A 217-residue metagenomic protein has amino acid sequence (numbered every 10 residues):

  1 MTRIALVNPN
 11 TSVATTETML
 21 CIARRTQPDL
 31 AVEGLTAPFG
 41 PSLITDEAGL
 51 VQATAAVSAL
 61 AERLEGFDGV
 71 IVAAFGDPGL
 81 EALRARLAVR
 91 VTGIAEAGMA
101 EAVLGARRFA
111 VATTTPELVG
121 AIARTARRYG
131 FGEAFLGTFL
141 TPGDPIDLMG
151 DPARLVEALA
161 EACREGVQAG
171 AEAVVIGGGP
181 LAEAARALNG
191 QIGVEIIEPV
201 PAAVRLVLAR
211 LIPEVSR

Functional and structural regions predicted by a protein language model:
R3-Q27: N-terminal beta1-alpha1 ligand-phosphate binding loop
L6-V7, D68-A74, G170-G178: Periplasmic-binding protein-like
S12-A14, V103-T141, A209-R217: Short, glycine-/small-residue-rich phosphate/pyrophosphate-handling segment
G34-S58, I146-D151: N-terminal beta-loop-helix "entrance" segment that forms/cooperates in small-molecule cofactor or anionic ligand
V51-G66, V156-G170: Short, well-structured alpha-helical segments in soluble
T54-R107, V111: Glycine/small-residue-rich loop that forms an oxyanion/phosphate-binding "nest" at active or ligand-binding sites
E117-G178: Active-site rim beta-loop-alpha module in soluble metabolic enzymes
I197-V215: Short, flexible loop segments at boundaries between secondary-structure elements
